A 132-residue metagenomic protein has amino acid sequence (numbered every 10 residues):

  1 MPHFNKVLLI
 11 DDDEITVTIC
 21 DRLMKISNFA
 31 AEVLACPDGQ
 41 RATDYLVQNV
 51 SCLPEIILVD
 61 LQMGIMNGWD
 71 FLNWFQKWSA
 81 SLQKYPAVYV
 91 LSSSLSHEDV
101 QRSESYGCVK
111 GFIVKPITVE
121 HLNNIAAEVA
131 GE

Functional and structural regions predicted by a protein language model:
N5-I15, C20-M24: Conserved acidic segment of CheY-like receiver
F29, C52-I56, S81-A87: His-Asp phosphorelay/catalytic-motif detector in bacterial-type signaling
A35-D44, G68: Helix N-cap/capping motif at the beta->alpha junctions
D44, W69-L82: Short amphipathic alpha-helix used as the core "switch/output" element in two-component signaling
V59-L61: Active-site residues of response regulator receiver
M63-M66: Receiver (REC) domain active-site loop signature in two-component systems and cognate sites in sensor histidine kinases
D70, Y85-Y89, L95-F112: Alpha4 helix (beta4-alpha4-beta5 surface) of REC/receiver domains from two-component response regulators
I117-A126: C-terminal output helix
